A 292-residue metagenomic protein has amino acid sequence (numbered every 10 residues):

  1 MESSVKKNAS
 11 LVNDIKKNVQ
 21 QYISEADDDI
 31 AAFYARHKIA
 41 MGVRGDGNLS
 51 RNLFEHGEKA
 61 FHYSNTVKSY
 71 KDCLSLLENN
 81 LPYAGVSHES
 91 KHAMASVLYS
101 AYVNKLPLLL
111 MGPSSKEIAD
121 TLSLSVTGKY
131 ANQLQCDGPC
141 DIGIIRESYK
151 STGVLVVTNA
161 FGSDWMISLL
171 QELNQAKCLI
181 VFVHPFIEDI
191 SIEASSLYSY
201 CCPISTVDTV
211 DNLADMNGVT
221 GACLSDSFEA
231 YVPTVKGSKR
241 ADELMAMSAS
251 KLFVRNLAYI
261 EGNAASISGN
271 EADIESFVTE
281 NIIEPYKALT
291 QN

Functional and structural regions predicted by a protein language model:
S3-K116, D120-N292: C-terminal regulatory/interaction module of P-loop NTP-utilizing enzymes
